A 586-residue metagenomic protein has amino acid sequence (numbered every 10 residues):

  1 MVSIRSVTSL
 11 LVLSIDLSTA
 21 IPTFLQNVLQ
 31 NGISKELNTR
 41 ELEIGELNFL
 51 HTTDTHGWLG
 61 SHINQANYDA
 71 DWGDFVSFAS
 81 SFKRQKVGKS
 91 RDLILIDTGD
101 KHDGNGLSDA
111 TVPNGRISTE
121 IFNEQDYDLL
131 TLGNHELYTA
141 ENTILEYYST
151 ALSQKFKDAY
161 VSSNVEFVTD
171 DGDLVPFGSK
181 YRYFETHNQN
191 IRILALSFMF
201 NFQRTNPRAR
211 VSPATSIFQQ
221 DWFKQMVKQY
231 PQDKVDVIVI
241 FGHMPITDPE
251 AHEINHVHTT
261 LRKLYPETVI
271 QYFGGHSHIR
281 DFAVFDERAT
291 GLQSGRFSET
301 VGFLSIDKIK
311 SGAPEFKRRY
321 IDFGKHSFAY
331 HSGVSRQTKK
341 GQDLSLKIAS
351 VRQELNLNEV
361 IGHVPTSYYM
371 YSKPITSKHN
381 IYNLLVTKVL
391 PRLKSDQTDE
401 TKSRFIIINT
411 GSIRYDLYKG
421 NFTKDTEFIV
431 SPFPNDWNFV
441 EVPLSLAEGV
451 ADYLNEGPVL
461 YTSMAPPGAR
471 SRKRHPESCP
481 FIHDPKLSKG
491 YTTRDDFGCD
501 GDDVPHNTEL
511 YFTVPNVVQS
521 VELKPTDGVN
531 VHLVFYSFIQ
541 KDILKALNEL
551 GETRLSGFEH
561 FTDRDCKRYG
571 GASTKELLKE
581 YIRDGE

Functional and structural regions predicted by a protein language model:
M1-L11: Classical eukaryotic N-terminal signal peptides for Sec-dependent ER targeting/secretion, especially the positively
R5, D16-L50, N67-A70, S80-L93 (+2 more regions): Non-catalytic terminal accessory segments
L17-F303, K308, H379-S403, D416 (+2 more regions): N-terminal catalytic scaffold of extracellular/periplasmic and nuclease hydrolases that process anionic headgroups
S77-S80, E166-Q189, A289-Y371: Binuclear metal-dependent phosphoesterase catalytic core
M199-F200, Q293, R319-G324, T410 (+1 more regions): Secondary-structure transition/turn motif
